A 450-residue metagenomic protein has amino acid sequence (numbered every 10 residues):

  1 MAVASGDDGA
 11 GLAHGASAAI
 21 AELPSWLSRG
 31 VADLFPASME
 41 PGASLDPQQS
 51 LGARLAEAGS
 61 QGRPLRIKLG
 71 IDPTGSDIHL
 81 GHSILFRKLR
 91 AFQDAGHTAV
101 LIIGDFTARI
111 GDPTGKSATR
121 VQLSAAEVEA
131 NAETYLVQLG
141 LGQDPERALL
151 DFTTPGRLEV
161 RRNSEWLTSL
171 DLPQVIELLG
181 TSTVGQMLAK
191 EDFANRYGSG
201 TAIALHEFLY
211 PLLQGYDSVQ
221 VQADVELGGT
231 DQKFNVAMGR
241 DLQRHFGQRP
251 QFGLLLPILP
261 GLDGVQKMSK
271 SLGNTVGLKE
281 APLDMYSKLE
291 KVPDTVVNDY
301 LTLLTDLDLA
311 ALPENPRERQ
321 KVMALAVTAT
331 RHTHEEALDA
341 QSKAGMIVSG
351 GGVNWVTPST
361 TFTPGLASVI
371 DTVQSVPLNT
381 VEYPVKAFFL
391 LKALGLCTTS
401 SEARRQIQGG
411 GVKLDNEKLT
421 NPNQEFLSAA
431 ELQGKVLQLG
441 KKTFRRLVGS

Functional and structural regions predicted by a protein language model:
A2-R66: Positively charged, low-complexity intrinsically disordered leader regions
S38, G42, V121-L255: Divalent-metal (Mg2+/Mn2+/Ca2+)-assisted nucleotide/phosphate chemistry catalytic cores
L51-P113, L227-K233, G239: N-terminal catalytic cores of NTP/NDP-binding nucleotidyl/phosphoryl-transfer enzymes
L85-L89, L212, N235-L242, V327 (+1 more regions): Buried hydrophobic packing segments
R87-E146: Well-ordered mid-protein domain cores that form the structural environment of catalytic cofactors
G111-G115, L170-I176, G264-M268: Short acidic, glycine/serine/threonine-rich loops at helix termini
L242-S450: Conserved nucleotide- and phosphate/pyrophosphate-binding catalytic cores in adenylate/nucleotidyl-handling enzymes
